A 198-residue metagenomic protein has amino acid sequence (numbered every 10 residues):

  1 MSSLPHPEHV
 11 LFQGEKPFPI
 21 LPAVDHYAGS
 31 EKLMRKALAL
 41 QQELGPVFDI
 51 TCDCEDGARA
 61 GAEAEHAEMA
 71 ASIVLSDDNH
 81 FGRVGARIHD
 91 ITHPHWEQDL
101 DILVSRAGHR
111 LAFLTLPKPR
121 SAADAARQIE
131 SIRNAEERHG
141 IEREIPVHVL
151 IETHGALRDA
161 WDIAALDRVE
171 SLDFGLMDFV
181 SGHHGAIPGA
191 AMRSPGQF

Functional and structural regions predicted by a protein language model:
M1-F198: Expand to "…catalyze enediolate/carbanion chemistry for C-C bond making/breaking, isomerization, decarboxylation
